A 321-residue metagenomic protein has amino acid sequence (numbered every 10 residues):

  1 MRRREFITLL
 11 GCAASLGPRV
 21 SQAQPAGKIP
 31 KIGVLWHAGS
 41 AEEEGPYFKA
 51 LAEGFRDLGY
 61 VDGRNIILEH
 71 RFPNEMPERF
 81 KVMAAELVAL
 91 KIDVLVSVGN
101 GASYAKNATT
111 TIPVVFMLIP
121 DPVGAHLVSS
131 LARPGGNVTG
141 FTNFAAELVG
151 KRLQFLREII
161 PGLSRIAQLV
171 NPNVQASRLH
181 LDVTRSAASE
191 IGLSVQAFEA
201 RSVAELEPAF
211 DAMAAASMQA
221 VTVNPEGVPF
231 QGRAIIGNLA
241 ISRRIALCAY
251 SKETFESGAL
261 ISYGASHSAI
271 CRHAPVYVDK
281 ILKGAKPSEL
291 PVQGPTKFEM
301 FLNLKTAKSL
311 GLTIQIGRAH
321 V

Functional and structural regions predicted by a protein language model:
M1-H320: Short hydrophobic alpha-helices and adjacent helix-cap/hinge residues
